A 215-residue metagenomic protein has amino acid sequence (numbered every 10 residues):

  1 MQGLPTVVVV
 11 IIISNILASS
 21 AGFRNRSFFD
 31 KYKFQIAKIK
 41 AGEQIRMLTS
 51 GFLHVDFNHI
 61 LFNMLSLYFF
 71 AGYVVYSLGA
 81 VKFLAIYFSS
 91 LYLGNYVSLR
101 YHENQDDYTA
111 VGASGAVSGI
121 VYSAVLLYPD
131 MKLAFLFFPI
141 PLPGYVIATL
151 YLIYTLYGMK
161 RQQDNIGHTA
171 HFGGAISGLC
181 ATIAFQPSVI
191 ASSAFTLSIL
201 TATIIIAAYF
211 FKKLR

Functional and structural regions predicted by a protein language model:
M1-R215: A detector for small-residue-rich transmembrane helices and their helix-helix packing motifs
